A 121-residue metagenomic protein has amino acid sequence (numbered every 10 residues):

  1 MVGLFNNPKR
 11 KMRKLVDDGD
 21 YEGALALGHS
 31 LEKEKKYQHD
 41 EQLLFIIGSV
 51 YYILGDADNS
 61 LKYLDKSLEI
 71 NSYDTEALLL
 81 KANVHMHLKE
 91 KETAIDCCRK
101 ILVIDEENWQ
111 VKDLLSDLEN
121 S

Functional and structural regions predicted by a protein language model:
M1-F5, N120: Eukaryotic alpha-helical solenoid repeat scaffolds
F5-K11: N-terminal "cap/leader" segments of large eukaryotic alpha-helical scaffolds
R13-D17, E22, H29-E76, N83: Alpha-helical adaptor scaffolds
D17, I53, H87, D117-S121: Register position in tetratricopeptide repeats
Q38-D40, T75-E76, D105-L114: Boundary/linker segments of alpha-helical solenoid repeat arrays
